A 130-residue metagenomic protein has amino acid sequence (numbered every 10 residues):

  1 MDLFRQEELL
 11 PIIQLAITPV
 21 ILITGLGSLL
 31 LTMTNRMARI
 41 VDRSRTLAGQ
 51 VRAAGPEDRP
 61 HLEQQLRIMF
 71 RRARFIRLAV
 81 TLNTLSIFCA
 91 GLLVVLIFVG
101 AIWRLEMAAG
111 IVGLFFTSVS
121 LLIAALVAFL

Functional and structural regions predicted by a protein language model:
D2-D42, R74-L130: Alpha-helical transmembrane segments and their immediate juxtamembrane boundary regions in integral membrane proteins
R45-R71: Solvent-exposed, non-transmembrane helices and loops of integral membrane proteins
